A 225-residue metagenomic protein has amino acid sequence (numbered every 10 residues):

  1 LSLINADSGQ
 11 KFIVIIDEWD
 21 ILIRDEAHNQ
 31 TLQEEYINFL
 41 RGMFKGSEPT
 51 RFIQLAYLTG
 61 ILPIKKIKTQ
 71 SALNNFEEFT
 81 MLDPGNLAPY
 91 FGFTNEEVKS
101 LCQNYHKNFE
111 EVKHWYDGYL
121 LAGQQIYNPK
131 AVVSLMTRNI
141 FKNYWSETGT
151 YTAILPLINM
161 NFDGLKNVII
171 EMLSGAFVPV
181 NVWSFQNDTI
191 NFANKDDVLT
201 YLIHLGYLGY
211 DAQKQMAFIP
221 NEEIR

Functional and structural regions predicted by a protein language model:
L1-R225: Phosphate-binding site recognition
